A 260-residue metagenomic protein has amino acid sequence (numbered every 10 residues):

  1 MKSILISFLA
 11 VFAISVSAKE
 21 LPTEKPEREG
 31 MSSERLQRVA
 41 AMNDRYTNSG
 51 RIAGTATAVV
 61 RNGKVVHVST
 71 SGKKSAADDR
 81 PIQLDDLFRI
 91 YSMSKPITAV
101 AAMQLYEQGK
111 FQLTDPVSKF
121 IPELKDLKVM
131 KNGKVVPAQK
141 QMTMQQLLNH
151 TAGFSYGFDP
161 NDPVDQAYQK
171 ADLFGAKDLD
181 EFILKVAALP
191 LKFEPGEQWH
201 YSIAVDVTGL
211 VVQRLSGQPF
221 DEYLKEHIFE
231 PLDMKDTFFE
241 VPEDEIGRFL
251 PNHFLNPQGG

Functional and structural regions predicted by a protein language model:
M1-I4: Positively charged n-region of N-terminal signal peptides that target proteins for export
L9-S17: Hydrophobic h-region of N-terminal signal peptides that target proteins for export in Gram-negative bacteria
A18-E24: Cleaved targeting-peptide boundary
E24-I90, D126-N132: Short, conserved catalytic-motif segment at the N-terminal edge
E29-L36, S49-A53, L87-S94, K110 (+7 more regions): Solvent-exposed, acidic/flexible segments
Q37-D44, T57, G63-V65, D86-V117 (+2 more regions): Active-site SXXK
T47, Y106-E107, A187, L224: Alpha-helix C-terminal capping/helix-coil junction sites
L127-G260: Short, surface-exposed loop or secondary-structure junction motifs that flank catalytic or metal-binding residues
